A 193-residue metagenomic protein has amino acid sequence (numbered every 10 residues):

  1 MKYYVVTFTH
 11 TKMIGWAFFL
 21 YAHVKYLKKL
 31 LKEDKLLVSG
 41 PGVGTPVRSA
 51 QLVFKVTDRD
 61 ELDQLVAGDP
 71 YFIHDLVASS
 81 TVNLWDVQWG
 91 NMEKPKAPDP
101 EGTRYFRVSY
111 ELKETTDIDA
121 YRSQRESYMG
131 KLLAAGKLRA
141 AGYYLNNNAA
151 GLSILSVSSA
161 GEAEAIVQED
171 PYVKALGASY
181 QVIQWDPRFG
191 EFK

Functional and structural regions predicted by a protein language model:
M1-K193: Conserved, structured core segments of small domains
